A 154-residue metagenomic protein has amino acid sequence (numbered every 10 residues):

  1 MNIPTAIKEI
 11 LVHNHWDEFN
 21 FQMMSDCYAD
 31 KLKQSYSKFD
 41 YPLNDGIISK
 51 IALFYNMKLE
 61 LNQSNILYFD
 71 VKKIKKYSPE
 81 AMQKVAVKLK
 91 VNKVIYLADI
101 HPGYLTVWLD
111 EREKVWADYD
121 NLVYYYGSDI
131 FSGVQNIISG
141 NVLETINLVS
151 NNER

Functional and structural regions predicted by a protein language model:
M1-T106: A surface-exposed partner-binding patch
F21-D26, L61, L143-R154: Short glycine-rich, low-complexity/disordered patches
Y28, F69-K72, D118, N136 (+1 more regions): Short, surface-exposed, charged/polar-biased interaction segments
Y96, I100, D118-Y119, V142: Generic hydrophobic/packing signal
L105-V107, Y125-Y126: Short catalytic/ligand-binding loop motif for oxyanion handling, primarily in non-cytosolic enzymes, centered on
W108-R112: Short acidic-glycine loop/turn motifs at beta-strand connectors
E113-Y124: Intrinsically disordered, low-complexity regulatory segments enriched in Ser/Thr/Pro and charged residues
V123-N152: Compact, glycine/acidic-enriched structural inserts
